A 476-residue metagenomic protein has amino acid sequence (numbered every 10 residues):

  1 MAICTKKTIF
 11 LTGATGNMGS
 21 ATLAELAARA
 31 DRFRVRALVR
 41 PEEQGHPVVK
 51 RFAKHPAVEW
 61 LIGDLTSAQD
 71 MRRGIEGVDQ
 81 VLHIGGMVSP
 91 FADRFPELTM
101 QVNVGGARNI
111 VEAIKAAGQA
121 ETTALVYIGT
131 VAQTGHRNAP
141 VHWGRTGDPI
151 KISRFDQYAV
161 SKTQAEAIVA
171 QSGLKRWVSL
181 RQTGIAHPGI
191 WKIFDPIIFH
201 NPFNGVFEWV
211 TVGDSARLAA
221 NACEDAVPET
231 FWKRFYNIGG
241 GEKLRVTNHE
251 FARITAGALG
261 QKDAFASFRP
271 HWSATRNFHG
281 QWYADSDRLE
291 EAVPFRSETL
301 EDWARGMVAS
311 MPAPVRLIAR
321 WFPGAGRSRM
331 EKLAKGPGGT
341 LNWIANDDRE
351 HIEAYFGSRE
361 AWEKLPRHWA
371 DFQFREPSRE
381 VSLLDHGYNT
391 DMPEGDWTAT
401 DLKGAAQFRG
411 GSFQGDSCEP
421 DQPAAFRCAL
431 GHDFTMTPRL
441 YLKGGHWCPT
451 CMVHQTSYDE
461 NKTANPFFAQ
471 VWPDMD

Functional and structural regions predicted by a protein language model:
K6-R29: N-terminal Rossmann NAD(P)H-binding glycine-rich loop of SDR-like oxidoreductase domains
K54-G105: NAD(P)H-binding glycine-rich loop region in Rossmannoid oxidoreductase-like domains and their noncatalytic homologs
T66, L98-N109, D156, V160-S161 (+1 more regions): Glycine-rich NAD(P)-binding loop of the Rossmann-fold in SDR/ketoreductase-type enzymes
M87, G105-F155, V178: Conserved Rossmann-fold NAD(P)-dependent oxidoreductase catalytic core, especially the SDR/UDP-sugar
T163-G189, T230: Conserved beta-loop-beta element that borders a ligand/cofactor-binding pocket
P188, I193-P196, V206-K243: Alpha-helical substrate-binding/gating segment
A222-A292, E298-M307, M311-L384: Mid/C-terminal beta-alpha module of Rossmann-like enzyme folds, strongest in SDR-family dehydrogenases/epimerases
R367-D476: Functional cation/ligand-contacting sites centered on basic and imidazole/sulfhydryl donors
